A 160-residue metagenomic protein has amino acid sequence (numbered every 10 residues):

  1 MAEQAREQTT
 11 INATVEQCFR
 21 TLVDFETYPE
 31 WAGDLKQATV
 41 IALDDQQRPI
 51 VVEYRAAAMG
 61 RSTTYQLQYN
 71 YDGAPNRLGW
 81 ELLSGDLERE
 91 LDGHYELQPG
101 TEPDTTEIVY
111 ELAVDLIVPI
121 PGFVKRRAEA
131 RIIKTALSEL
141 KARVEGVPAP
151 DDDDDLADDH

Functional and structural regions predicted by a protein language model:
M1-P49, E102, H160: Hydrophobic ligand-binding cavity/cleft-lining segments
A5-E7, L91, I108: Structural detector for hydrophobic anchor residues on beta-strands
C18-L22, Y28, V52, Y69 (+2 more regions): Hydrophobic pocket/interface hotspot
V23, T64, D92, F123-V124: Generic recognition of short, well-ordered alpha-helical segments
P29-E30, V40-D44, R55-T105, A113-D115 (+3 more regions): Hydrophobic-ligand binding "helix-grip"
A113-T135: A short acidic/glycine-rich loop-to-helix N-cap element
